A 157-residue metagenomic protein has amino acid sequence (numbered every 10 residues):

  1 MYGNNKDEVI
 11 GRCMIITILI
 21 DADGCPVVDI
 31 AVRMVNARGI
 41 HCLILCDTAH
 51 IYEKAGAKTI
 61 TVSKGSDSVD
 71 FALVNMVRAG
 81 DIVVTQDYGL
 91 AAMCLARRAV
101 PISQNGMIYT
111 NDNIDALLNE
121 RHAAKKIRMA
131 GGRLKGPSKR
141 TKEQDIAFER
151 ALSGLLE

Functional and structural regions predicted by a protein language model:
M1-Y2, G65: A subset of signal/propeptide-processing and intrinsically disordered low-complexity segments in secreted/extracellular
Y2-M14: Short, Lys/Arg-enriched N-terminal segments with co-localized hydrophobic residues within the first ~10-30 amino acids
I15-E157: Nuclease catalytic cores that cleave nucleic-acid phosphodiester bonds, predominantly acidic two-metal-ion
